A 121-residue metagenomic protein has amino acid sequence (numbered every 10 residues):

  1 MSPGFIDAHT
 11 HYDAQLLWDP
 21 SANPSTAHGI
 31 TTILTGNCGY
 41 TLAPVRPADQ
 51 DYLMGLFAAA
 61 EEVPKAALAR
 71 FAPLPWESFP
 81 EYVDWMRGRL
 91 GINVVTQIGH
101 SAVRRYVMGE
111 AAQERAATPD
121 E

Functional and structural regions predicted by a protein language model:
S2-P24: Di-metal (Zn2+ and/or Mg2+/Mn2+) metal-binding site signature of metallo-dependent hydrolases with the MBL/beta-CASP
W18-E121: Divalent-metal coordination cores built from histidine and acidic residues
